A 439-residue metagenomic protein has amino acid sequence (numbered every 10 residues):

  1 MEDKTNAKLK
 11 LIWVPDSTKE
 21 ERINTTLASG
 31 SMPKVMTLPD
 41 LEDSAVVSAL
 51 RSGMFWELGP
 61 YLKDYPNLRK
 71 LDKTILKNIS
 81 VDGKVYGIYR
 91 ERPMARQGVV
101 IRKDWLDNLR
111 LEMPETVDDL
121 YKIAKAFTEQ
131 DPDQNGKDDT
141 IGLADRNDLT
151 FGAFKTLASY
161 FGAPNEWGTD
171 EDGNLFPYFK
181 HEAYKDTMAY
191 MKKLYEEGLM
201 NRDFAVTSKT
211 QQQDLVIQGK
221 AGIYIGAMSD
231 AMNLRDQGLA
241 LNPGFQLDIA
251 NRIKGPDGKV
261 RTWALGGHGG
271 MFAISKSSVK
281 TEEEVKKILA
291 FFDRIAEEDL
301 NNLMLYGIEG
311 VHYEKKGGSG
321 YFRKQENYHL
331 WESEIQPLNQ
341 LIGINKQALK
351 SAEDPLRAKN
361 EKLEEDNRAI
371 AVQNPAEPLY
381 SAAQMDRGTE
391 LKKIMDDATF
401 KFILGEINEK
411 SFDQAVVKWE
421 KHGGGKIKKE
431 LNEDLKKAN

Functional and structural regions predicted by a protein language model:
M1-A7, A158, K185-M188, A352-L356: Short, polar/charged alpha-helical segment
K4-T74, S80, D104-D119, E129-P132 (+4 more regions): Extracytoplasmic "Venus flytrap"/periplasmic binding protein-like
D16-E20, T207-T210, G255-D257: Short acidic loop-to-helix transition motifs that present clustered carboxylates
D43-G98, G152-M191, L239-G266: Hinge/lid segment of periplasmic solute-binding proteins
G59, S80-G152, W167-K220, Y224 (+5 more regions): Helix-loop-helix "hinge/cap" segment bordering the ligand-binding cleft or interdomain interface
K220-G269, A273, T281, K286-H329: Structured mid-domain segments that build the active-site/substrate or prosthetic-cofactor binding neighborhood
K286, A290-K401, E406: Conserved small-residue motifs centered on glycine
F402-N439: Histidine-centered catalytic/metal-binding microenvironments
